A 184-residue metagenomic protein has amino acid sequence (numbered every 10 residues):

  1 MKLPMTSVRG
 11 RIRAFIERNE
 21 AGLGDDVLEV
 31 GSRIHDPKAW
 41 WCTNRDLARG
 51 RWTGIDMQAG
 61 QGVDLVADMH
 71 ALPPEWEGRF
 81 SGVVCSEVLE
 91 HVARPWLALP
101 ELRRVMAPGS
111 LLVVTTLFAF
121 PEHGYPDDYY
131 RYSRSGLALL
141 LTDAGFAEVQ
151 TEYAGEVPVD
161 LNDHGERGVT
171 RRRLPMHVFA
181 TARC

Functional and structural regions predicted by a protein language model:
M1-A21: Class I SAM-dependent methyltransferase Rossmann-like catalytic core, especially the SAM/SAH-binding loop
M1-M5, H123-D127, G168-V169: Active-site rim elements
D25-H123, S133-A138, A180-A182: Conserved SAM-binding loop
P37-W40, V159-G165: A short, acidic/glycine-rich surface segment
D46, W76, Y129, T170-L174: A generic structural micro-feature
Y129-E152: Short alpha-helix
A144, V149, V159-D160, L174: Class I (Rossmann-like) S-adenosyl-L-methionine-dependent methyltransferase catalytic domain, capturing the SAM-binding
N162-C184: Core SAM-dependent methyltransferase catalytic element
